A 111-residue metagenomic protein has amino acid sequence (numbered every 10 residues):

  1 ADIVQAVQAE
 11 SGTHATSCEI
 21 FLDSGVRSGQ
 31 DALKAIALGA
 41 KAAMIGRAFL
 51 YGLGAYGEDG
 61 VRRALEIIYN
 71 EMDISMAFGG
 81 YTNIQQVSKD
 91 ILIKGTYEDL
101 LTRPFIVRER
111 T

Functional and structural regions predicted by a protein language model:
A1-G60: Glycine-rich phosphate/ribose-binding loops and adjacent secondary-structure elements that form binding surfaces
F49-L50, Y56-T111: C-terminal extensions of enzymes
